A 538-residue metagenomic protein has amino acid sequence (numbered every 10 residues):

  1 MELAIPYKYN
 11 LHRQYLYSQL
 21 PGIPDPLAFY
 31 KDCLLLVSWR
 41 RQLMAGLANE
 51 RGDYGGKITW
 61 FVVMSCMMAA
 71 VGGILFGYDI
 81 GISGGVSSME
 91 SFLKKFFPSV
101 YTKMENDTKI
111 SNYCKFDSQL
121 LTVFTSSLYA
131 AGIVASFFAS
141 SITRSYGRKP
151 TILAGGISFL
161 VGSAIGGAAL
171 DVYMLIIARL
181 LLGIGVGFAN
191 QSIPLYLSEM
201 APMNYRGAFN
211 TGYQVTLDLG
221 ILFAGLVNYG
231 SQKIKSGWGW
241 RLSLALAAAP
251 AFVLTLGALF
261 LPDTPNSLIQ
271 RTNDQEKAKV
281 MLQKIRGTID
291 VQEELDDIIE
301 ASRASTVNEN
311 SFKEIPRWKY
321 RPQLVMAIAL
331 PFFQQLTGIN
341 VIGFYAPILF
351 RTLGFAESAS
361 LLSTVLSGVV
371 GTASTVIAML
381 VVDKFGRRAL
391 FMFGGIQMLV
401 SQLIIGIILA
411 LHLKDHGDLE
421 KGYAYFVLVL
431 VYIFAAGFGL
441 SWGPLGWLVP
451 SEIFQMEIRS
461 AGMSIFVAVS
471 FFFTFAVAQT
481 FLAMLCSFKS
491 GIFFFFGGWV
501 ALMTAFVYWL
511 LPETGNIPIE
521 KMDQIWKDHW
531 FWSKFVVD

Functional and structural regions predicted by a protein language model:
E2-G22, F29-R286, D290, D296-D538: Alpha-helical transmembrane bundle of multi-pass membrane proteins
